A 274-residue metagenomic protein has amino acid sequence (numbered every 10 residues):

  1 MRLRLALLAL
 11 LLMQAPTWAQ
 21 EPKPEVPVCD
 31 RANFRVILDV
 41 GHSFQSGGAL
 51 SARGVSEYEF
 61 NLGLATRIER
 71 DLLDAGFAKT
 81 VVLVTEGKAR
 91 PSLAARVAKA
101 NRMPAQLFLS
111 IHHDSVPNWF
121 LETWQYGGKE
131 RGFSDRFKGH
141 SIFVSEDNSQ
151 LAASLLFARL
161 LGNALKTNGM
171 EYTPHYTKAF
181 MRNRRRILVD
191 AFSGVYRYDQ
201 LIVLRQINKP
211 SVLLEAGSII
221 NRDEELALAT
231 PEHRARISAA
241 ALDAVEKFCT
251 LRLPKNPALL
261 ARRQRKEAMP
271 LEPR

Functional and structural regions predicted by a protein language model:
R2-R274: Catalytic-site microenvironment of enzymes that process N-acetyl-hexosamine-containing cell-wall polysaccharides
